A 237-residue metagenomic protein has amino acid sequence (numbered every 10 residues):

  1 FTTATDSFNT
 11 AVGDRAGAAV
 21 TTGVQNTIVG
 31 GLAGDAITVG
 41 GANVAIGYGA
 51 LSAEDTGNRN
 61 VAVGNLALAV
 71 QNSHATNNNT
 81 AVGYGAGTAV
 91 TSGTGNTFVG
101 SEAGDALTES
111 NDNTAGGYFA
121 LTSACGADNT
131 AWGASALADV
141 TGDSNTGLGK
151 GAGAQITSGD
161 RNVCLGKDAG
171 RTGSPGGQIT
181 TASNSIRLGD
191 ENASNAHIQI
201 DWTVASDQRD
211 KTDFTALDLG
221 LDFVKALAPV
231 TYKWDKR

Functional and structural regions predicted by a protein language model:
F1-D207: Glycine- and small/polar-enriched repetitive beta-structure motifs of secreted/surface proteins
S183-R237: C-terminal intramolecular chaperone/autoprocessing and neck/assembly modules of extracellular spikes and adhesins
